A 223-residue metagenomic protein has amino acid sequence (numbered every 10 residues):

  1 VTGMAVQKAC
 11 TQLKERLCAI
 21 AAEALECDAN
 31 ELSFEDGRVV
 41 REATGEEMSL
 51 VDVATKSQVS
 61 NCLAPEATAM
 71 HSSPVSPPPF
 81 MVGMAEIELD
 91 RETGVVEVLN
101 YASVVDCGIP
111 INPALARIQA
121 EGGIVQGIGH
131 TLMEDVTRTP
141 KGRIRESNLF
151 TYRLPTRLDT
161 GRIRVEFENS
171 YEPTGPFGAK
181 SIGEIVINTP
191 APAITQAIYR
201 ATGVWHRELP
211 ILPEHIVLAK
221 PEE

Functional and structural regions predicted by a protein language model:
V1-E223: C-terminal catalytic domains of large/alpha subunits in multi-subunit enzymes
